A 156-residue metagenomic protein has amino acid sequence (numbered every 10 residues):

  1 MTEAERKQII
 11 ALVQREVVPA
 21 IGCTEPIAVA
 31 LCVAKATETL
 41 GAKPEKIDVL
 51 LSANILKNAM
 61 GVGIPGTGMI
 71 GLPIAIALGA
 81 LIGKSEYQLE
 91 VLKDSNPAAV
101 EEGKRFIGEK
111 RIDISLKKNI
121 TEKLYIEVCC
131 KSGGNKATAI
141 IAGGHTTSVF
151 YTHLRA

Functional and structural regions predicted by a protein language model:
M1-I10, A42-I55: Acidic-glycine-rich active-site phosphate/pyrophosphate-binding loop
I9-V18, G79, G83-E86: Conserved catalytic cysteine-centered active-site region of acyl-thioester-dependent Claisen-condensing enzymes
A11, I27-L31, I74: A generic alpha-helix surface/boundary motif
Q14-C23, K57-T67: A short glycine/serine-rich beta->alpha loop
P26-A42: Alpha-helical support elements that line or immediately flank enzyme active sites and cofactor-binding pockets
E38-D48, S85-V91: Phosphate-handling active-site elements
G63, T67-F150: A generic, well-ordered mixed alpha/beta core segment in the N-terminal half of proteins
T152-A156: Conserved small/polar residues in nucleotide/adenosyl-binding loops
